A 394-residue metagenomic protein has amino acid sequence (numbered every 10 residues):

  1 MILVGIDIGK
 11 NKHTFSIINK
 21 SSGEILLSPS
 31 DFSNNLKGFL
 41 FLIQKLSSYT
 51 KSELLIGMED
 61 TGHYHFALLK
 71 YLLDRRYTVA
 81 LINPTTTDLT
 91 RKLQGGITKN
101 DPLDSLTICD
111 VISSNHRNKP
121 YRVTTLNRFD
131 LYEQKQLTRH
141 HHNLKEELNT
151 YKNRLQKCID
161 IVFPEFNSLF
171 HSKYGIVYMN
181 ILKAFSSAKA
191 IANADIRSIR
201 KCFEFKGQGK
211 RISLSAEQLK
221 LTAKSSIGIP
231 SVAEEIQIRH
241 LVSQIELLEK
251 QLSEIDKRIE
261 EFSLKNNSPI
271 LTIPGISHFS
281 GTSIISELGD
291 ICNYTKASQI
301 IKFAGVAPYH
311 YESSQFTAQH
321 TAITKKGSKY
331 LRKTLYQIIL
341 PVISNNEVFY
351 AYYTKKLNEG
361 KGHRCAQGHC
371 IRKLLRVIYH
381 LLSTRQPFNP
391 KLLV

Functional and structural regions predicted by a protein language model:
M1-V394: A detector of single, family-specific signature residues that are central to catalytic or substrate-handling motifs
